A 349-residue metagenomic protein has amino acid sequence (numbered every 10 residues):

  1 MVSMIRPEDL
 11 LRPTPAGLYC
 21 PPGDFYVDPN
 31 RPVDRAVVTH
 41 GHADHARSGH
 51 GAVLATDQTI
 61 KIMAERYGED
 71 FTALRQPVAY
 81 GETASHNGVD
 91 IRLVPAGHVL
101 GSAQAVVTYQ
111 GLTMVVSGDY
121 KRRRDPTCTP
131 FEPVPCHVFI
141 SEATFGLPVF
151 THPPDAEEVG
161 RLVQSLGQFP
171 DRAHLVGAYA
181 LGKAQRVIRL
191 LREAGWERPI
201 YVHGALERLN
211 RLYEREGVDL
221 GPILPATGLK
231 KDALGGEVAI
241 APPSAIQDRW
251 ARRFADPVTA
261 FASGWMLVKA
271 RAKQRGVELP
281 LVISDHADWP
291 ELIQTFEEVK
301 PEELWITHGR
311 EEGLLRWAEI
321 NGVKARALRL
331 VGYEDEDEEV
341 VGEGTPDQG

Functional and structural regions predicted by a protein language model:
V2-I5, P225-G349: C-terminal regulatory/interaction regions
I5-R31, R35, G41-G182, E193: His/Asp/Glu-rich metal-coordinating catalytic cores of metallo-dependent phosphodiesterases/hydrolases acting on
P13, P29, V38-D44, Q58-I62 (+5 more regions): Short, polar loop motifs at secondary-structure junctions
D34-G41, H50-D57, E69-V78, G88-I91 (+5 more regions): Active-site regions of enzymes building and remodeling cell-envelope glycoconjugates
A46, S102, R124-D125, A184-I188 (+3 more regions): Short, well-ordered alpha-helical microsegments
A52, T113-M114, H137-F139, A173 (+4 more regions): Structural motif
A96-V107, Y120, R124-D125, F131 (+5 more regions): Active-site-proximal loop/helix segment associated with metal-binding centers of metalloenzymes
E132-P133, L147-K231, E303-G349: Binuclear metal-ion centers of metallo-dependent hydrolases, dominated by the metallo-beta-lactamase
